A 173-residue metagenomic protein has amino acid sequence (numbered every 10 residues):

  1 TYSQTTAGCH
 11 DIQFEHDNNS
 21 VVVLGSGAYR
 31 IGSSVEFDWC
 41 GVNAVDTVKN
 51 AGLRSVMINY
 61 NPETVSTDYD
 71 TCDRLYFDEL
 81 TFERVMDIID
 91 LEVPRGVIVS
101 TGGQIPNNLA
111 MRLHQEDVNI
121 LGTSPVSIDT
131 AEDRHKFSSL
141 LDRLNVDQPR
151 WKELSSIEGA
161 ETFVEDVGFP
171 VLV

Functional and structural regions predicted by a protein language model:
T1-V173: N-terminal beta-alpha lobe that positions the nucleotide/phosphoryl donor in ATP/NTP-coupled carboxylate activation
